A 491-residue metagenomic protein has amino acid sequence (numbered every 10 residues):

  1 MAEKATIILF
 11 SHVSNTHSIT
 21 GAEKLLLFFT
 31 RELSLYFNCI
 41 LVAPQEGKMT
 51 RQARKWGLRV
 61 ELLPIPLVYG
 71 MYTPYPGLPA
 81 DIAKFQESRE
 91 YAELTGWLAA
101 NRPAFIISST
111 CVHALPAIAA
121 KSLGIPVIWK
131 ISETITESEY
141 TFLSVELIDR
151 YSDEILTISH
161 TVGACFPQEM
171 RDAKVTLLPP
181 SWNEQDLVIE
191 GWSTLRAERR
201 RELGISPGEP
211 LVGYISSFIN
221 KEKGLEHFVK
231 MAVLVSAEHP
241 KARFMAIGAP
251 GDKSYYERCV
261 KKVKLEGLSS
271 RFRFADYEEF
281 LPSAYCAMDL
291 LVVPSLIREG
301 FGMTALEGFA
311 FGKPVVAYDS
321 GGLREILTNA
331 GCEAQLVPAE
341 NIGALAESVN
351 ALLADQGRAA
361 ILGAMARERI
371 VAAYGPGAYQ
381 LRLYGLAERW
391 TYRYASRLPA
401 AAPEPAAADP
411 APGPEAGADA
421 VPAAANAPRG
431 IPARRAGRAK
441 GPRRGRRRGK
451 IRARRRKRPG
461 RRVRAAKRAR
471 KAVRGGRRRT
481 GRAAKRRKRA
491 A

Functional and structural regions predicted by a protein language model:
T20-F28, P210, I219-L234, E257 (+1 more regions): A conserved mid-protein helix/loop that constitutes part of the nucleotide-sugar donor-binding site
V42-K48, W182, I215-S216, R243-R258: Glycosyltransferase donor-sugar binding loop
L98, Y277-E278, A284-M288: Short alpha-helical donor nucleotide-sugar binding micro-motif in glycosyltransferases
V188-I205: A short helix/loop element that forms part of the nucleotide-sugar donor recognition site in Leloir-type
G248, E257-D276: Nucleotide-activated donor-binding/catalytic signature segment of Leloir-type glycosyltransferases, i.e., the conserved
P314-A317: Short hydrophobic beta-strand element within catalytic cores of glycosyltransferases and related nucleotide-activated
N329-A330, A334-G343, A351-Q356: Conserved acidic donor-binding segment of nucleotide-sugar-dependent glycosyltransferases
A344, A351, R358-A373, Y379-G385: A short, well-ordered alpha-helix in the C-terminal region of glycosyltransferases
